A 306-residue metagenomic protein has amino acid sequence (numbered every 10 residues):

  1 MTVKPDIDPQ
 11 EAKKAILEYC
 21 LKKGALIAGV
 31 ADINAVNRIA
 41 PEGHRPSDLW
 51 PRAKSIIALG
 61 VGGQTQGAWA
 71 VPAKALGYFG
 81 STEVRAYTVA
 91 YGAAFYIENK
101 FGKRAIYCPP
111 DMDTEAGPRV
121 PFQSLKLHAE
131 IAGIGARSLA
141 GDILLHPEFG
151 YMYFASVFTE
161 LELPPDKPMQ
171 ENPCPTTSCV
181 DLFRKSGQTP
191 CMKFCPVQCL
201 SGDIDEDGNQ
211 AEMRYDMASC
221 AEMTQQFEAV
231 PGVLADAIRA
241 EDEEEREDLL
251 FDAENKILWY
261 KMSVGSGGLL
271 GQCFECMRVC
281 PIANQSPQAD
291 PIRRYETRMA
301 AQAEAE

Functional and structural regions predicted by a protein language model:
M1-A86: Non-catalytic, usually N-terminal nucleic-acid engagement modules in DNA/RNA processing proteins
I39, A75, F79-A301: Catalytic cores of enzyme domains
Q302-E306: Terminal presequence/propeptide segments associated with secretion/organelle targeting and zymogen/polyprotein
